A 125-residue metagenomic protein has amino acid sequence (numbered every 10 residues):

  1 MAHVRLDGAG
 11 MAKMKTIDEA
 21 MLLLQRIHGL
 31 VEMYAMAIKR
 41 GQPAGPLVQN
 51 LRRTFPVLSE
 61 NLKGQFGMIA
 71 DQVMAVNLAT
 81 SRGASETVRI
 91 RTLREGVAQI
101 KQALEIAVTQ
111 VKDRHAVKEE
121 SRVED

Functional and structural regions predicted by a protein language model:
M1-A2, D71: Short, compositionally biased low-complexity segments
A2-Y34, E86-D125: Amphipathic, coiled-coil-like alpha-helical segments
H3-D7, P43, R53: Short linear motifs at secondary-structure transitions and domain/linker junctions
M33-A37, L78-A79: Conserved C-terminal segment of the DHp
A37-A44, K63, T87-I90: Charged, low-complexity interaction regions
A44-S81: Extended, amphipathic alpha-helices with heptad-repeat/coiled-coil or helix-bundle character that serve as
